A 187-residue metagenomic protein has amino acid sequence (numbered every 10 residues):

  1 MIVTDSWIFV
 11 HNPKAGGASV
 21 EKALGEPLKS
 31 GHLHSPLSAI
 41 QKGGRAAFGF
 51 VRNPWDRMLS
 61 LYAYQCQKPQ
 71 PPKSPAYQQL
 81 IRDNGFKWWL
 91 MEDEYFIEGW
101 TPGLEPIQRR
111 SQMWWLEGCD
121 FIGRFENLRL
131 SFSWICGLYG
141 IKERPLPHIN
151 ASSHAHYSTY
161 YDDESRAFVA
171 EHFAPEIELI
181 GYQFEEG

Functional and structural regions predicted by a protein language model:
M1-G187: Membrane-interface amphipathic segments in extracytoplasmic regions
